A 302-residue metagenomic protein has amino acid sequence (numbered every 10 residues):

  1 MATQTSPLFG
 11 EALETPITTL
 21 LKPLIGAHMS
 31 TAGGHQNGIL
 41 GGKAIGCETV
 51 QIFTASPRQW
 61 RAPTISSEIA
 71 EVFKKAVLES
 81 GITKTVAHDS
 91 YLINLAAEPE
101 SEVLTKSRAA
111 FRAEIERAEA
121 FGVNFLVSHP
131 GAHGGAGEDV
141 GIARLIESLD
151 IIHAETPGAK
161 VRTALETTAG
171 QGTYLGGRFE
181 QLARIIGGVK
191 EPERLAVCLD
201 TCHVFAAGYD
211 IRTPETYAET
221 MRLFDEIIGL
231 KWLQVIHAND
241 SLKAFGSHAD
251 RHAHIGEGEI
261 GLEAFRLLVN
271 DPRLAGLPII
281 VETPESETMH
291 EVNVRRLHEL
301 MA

Functional and structural regions predicted by a protein language model:
M1-D89, I93-E114: N-terminal pre-domain/capping segments
T18-L20, L40-C47, S66-V86, R112-G122 (+4 more regions): Acidic (Asp/Glu)-rich catalytic clusters
H28-A32, A55-P57, S90-L92, G131-H133 (+4 more regions): Active-site beta-loop-alpha junctions enriched in small/polar residues
G42, H88, A118, L126 (+4 more regions): Conserved, mostly hydrophobic/aromatic
E48-T54, V86-A87, L195-T201, L230-L242: Non-cysteine beta-strand/loop elements that form the S-adenosyl-L-methionine
A96-A196: Active-site acidic/histidine proton-transfer and metal-coordination neighborhood in alpha/beta enzyme cores
E98, L175-A183, F205-G276, E285: Gly/Pro-rich active-site loop or hairpin
S101-E114, E138-I151, R178-G187, E215-R222 (+2 more regions): Short, electropositive alpha-helical surface patch
